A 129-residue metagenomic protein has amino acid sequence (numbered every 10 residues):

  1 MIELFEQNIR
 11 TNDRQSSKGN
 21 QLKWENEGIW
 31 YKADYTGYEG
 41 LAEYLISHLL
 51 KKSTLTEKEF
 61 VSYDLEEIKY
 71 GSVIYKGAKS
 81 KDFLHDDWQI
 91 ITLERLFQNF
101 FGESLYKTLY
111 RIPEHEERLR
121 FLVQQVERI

Functional and structural regions predicted by a protein language model:
M1-Y106: Conserved ATP-binding subdomain of kinase catalytic cores across diverse folds
I112-I129: Conserved kinase catalytic-core segment
